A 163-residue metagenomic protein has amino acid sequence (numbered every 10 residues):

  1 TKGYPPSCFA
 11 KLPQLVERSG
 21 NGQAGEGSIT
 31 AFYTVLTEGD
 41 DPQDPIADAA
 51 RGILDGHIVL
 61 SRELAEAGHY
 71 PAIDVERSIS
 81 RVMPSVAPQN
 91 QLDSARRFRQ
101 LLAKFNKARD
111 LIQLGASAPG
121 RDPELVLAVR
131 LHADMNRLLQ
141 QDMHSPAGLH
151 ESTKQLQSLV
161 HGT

Functional and structural regions predicted by a protein language model:
T1-T163: P-loop NTPase catalytic core
